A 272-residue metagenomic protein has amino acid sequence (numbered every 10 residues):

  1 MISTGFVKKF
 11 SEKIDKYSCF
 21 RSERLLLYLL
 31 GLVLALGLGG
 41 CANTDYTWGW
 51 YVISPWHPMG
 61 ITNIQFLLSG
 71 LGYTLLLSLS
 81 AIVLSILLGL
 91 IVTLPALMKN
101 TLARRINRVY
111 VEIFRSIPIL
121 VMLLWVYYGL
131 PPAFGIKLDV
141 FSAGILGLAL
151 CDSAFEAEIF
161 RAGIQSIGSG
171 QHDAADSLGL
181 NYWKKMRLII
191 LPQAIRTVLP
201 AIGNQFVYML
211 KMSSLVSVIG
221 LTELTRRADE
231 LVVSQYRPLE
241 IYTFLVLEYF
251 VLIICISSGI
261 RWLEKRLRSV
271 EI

Functional and structural regions predicted by a protein language model:
I2-I272: Transmembrane alpha-helices and adjacent helix-loop boundaries
